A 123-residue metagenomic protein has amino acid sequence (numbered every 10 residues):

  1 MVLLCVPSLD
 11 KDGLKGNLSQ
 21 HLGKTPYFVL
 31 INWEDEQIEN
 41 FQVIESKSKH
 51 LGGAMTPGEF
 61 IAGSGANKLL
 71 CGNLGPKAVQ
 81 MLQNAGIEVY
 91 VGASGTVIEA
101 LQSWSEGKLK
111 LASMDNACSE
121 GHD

Functional and structural regions predicted by a protein language model:
M1-G52, T56, S64, N84 (+1 more regions): Non-catalytic interface/targeting segments
G58-A93: Mid-chain, well-packed structural core segment of small domains
